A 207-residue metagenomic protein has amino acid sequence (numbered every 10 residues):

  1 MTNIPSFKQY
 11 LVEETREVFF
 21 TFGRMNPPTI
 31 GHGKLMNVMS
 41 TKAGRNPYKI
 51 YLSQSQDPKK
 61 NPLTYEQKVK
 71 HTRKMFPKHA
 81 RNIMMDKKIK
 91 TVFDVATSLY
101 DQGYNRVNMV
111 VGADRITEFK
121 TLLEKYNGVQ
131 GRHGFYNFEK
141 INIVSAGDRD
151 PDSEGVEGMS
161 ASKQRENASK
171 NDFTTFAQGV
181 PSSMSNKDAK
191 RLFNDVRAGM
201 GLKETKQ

Functional and structural regions predicted by a protein language model:
T2-Q207: Nucleotidyltransferase catalytic core that binds NTPs
